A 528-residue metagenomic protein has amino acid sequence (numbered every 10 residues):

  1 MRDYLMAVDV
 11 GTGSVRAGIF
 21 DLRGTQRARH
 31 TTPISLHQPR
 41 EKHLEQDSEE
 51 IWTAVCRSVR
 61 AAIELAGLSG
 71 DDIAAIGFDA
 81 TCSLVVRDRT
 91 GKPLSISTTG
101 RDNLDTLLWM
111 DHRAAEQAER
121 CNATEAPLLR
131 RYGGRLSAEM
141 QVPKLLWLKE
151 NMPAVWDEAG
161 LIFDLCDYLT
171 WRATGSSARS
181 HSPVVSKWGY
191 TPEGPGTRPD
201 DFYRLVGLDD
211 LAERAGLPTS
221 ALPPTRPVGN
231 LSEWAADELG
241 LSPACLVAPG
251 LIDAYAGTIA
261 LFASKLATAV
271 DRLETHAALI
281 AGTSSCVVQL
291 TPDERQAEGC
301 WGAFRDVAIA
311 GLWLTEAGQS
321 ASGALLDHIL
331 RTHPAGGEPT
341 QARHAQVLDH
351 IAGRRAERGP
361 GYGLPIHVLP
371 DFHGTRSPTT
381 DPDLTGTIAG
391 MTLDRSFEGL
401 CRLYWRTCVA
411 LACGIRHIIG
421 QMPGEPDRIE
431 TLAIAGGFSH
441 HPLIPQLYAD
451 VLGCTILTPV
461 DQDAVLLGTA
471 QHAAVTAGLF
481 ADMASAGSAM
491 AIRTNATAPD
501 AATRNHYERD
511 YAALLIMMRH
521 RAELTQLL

Functional and structural regions predicted by a protein language model:
M1-I96, E158, E233-D237, L241-P249 (+3 more regions): N-terminal glycine/serine-rich phosphate-binding loop of ATP-dependent small-molecule kinases, especially carbohydrate
V10-T12, R23, F78, L128-I252 (+2 more regions): Gly/Ser/Thr-rich active-site cleft segment
L65-V142: Active-site phosphate-binding/coordination module
E119, I252, A256-A263, Q319-G323 (+6 more regions): Glycine-rich phosphate-binding/hydrolytic loop that grips phosphoryl groups
E139, A317, A324-D327, R331-A335 (+1 more regions): Acidic, glycine/GT-rich loop-and beta-edge segments that sit at the periphery of enzyme/chaperone cores
K149-M152, W171-S176, P199-L211, P218 (+4 more regions): A short helix-loop
P192-A310, L443, Y448: ATP-dependent carbohydrate kinase catalytic cores
R358-V460: Activation-segment/catalytic-loop signature of the eukaryotic protein kinase fold
